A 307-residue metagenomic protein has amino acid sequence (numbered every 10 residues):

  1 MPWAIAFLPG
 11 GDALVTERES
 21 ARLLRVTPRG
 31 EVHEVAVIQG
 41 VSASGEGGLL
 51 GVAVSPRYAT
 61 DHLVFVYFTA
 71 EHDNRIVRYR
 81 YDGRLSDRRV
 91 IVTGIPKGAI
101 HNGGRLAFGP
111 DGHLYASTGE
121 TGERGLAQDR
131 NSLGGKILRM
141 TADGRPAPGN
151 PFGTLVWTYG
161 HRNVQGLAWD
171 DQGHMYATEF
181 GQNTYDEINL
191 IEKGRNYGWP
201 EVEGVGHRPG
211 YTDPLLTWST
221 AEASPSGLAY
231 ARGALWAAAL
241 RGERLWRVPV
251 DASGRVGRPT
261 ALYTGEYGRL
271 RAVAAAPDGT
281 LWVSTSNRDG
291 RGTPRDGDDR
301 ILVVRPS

Functional and structural regions predicted by a protein language model:
M1-G125, G166, H174-G181, E222-A252 (+2 more regions): Acidic, Gly/Ser/Thr-rich repeat motifs that build Ca2+-stabilized beta-propeller blades
H33-G47, R88-N102, L133, M140-T158 (+2 more regions): Surface-exposed loop and turn segments in beta-propeller and other repeat-based domains that flank or scaffold
Y79-L85, L138-A147, I191-W199, E203 (+2 more regions): Short loop/turn segments immediately following beta-strands, especially the blade-tip and inter-blade linker loops
R130-G134, D298: Amphipathic alpha-helical segments in well-structured domains
T158-G173: Conserved beta-strand->loop/alpha-helix structural units within folded catalytic cores of enzymes with alpha/beta
E266-R269: Small/polar glycine-rich anion-binding or flexible loop at a beta-alpha turn
